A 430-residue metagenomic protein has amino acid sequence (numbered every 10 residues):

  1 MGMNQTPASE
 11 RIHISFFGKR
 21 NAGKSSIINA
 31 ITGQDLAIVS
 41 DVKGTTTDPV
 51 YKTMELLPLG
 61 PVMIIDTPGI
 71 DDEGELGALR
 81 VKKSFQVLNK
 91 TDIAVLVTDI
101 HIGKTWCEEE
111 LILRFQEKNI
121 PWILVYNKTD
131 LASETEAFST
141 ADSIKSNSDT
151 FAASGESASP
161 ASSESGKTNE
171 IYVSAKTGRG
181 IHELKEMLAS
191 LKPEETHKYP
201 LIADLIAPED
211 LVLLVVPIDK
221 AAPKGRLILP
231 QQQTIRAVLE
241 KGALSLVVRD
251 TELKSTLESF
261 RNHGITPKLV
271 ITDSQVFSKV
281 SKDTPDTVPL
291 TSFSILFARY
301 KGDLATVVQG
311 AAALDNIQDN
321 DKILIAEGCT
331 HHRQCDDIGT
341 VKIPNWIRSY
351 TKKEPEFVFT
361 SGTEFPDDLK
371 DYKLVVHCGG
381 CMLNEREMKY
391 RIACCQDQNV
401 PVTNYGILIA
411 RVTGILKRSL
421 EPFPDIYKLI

Functional and structural regions predicted by a protein language model:
M1-D72: Conserved G1/Walker A P-loop phosphate-binding module
S26, A30, L214, A222-A237 (+1 more regions): Short, charged N-terminal beta->alpha structural module
T67, T98-H101, I123-E134, I171-R179 (+7 more regions): G-domain G4 guanine-recognition motif of GTPases
D72, L88-E109, I120-I123, T129-S133: Conserved Switch II/interswitch segment of TRAFAC-class P-loop GTPases
I120-I123, K128-P200, T403-R411: Canonical P-loop GTPase G-domain recognition
W122, T177, E183-E194, V288-I317 (+2 more regions): Ser/Thr/Gly-rich flexible loops in soluble cytosolic domains mediating phosphotransfer, phosphorylation
K176-L239, L244-H263, I325-A326: C-terminal end of P-loop GTPase domains and the immediately downstream helical coupling element
R299-K352, T360-E364, L369: Redox- and metal-dependent alpha/beta enzyme cores, enriched for Fe-S-associated oxidoreductases and cofactor-handling
